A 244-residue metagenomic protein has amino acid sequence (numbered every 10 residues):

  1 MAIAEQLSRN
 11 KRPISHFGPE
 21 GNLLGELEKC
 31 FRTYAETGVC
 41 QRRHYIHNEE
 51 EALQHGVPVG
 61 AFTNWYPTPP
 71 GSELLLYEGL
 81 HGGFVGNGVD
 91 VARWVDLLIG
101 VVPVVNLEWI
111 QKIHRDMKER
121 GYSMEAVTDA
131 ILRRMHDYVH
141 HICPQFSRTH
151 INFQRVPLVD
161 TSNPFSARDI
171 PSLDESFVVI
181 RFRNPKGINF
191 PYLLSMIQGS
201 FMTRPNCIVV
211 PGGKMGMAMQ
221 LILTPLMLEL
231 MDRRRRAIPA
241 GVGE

Functional and structural regions predicted by a protein language model:
M1-V59, L74: Conserved nucleotide-sensing/catalytic segment adjacent to the nucleotide-binding pocket in NTP-handling enzymes
Q6-N10, V91, R115-D116: Short secondary-structure boundary/capping segments
A35-E50, V102-E108, M124-L132: Conserved Switch II/interswitch segment of TRAFAC-class P-loop GTPases
A61-P70, L74, V105-E244: C-terminal accessory "lid"/substrate-recognition subdomains
G79-G83: Short beta->alpha connector loops
F84-V89: Conserved ATPase-coupling elements of RecA-like P-loop NTPase cores
A92-L97, S147-H150: Short glycine-/polar-rich loops that comprise or flank the Walker A/P-loop and associated switch/sensor motifs
